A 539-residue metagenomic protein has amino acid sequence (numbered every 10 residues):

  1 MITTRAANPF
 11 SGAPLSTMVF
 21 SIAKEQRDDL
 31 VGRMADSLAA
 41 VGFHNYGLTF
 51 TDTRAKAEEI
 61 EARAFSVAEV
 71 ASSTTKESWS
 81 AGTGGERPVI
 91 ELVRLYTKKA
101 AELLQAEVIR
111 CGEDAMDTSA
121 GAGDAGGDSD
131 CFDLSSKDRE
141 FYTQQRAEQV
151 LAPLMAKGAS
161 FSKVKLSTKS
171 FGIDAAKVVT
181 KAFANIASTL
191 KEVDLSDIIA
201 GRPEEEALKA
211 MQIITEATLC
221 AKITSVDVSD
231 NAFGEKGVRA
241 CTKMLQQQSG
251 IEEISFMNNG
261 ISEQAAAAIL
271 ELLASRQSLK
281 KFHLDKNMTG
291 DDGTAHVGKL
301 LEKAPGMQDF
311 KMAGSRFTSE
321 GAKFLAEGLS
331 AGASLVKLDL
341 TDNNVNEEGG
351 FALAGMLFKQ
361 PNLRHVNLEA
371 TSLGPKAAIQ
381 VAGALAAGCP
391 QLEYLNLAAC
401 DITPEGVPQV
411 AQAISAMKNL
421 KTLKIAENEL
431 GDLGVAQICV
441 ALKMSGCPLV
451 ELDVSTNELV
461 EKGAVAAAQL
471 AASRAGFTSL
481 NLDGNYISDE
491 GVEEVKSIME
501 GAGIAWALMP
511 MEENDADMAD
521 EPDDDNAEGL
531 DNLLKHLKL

Functional and structural regions predicted by a protein language model:
I2-T51, A55-L539: Leucine-rich tandem repeat or coiled-coil scaffolds
